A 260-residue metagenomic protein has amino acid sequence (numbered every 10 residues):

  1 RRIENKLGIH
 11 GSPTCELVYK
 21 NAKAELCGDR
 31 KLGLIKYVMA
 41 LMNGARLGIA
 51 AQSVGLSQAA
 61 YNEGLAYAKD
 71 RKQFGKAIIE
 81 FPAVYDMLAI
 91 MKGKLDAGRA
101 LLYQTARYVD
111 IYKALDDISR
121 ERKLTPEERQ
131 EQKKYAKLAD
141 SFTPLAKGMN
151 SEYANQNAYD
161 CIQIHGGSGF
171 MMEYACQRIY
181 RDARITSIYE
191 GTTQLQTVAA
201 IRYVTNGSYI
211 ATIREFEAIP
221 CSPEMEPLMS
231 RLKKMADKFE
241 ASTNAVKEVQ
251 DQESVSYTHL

Functional and structural regions predicted by a protein language model:
R1-M235: Internal glycine-rich alpha/beta core junctions
D237, A241-A245: Catalytic-core signal marking the mid-to-C-terminal active-site face
K247-S254: C-terminal low-complexity, glycine/proline- and small-hydrophobic-enriched intrinsically disordered tails that act as
T258-H259: Conserved small/polar residues in nucleotide/adenosyl-binding loops
